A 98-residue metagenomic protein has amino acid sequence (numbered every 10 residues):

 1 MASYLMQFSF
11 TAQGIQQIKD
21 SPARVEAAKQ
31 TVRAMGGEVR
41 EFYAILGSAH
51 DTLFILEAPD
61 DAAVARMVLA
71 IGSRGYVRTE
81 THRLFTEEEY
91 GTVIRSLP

Functional and structural regions predicted by a protein language model:
M1-A34, E38-R40, A44-H50, L69 (+1 more regions): Short S/T/G/P-rich N-terminal loop/turn motif that feeds into the first structured element of a domain
F8-F10, F54-P59: Short beta-strand-to-loop capping motifs
A58-F85: An amphipathic, aromatic/His-enriched active-site/gating alpha helix that lines ligand/cofactor pockets
